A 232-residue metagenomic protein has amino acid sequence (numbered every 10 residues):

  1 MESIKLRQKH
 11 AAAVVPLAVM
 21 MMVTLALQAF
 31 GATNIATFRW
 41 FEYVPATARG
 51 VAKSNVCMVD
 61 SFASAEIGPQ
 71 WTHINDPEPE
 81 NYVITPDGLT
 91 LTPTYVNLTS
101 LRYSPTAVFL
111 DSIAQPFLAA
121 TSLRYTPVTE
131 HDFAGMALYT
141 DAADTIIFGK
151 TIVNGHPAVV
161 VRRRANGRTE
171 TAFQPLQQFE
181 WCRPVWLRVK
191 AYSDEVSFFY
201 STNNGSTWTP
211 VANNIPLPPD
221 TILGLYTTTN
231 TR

Functional and structural regions predicted by a protein language model:
M1, L27-R232: Extracellular glycan-recognition regions
M1-K9: N-terminal secretory signal peptides that target proteins for export/translocation
A12-A13: Hydrophobic alpha-helical transmembrane segments of integral membrane proteins, especially lipid-exposed positions
P16-A26: Bacterial N-terminal signal peptides
